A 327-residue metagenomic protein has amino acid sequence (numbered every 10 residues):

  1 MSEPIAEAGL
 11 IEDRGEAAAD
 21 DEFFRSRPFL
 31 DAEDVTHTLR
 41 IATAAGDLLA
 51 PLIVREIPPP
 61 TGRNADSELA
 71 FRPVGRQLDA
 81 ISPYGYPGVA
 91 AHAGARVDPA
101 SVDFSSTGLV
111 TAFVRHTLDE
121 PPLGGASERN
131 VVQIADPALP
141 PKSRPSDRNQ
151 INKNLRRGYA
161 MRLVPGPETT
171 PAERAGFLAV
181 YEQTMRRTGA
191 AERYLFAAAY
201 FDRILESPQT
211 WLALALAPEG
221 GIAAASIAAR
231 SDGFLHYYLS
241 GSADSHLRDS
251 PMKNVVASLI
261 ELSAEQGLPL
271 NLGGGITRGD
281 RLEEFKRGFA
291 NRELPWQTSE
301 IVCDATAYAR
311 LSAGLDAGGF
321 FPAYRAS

Functional and structural regions predicted by a protein language model:
S2-P60, H116-A135, L139-R248: A conserved beta-strand-loop-helix scaffold within acyl/acetyltransferase catalytic domains
P4, V54-P59, L123-P141, N271-S327: Active-site/acyl-donor-binding loops of N-acyltransferases
D34-T36, T107-L109, T210, E265-L268: Short, high-confidence coil segments that cap the C-terminus of an alpha-helix and link into the following beta-strand
P60-R63, R72-P83, R230-Y237: A conserved beta-turn-beta hairpin within the catalytic core of GNAT-like acetyltransferases that forms part
Y84-G94, S245: The substrate-binding groove and active-site-proximal loops of carbohydrate-active enzymes, especially glycoside
G94-R96, E168-P171, I276-G279: Acidic-and-aromatic substrate-binding clefts and catalytic sites of carbohydrate-active enzymes
G94-V132: Non-catalytic accessory segments adjacent to catalytic cores
Y200-F201, E206-R310: Aromatic (often tryptophan-rich) hydrophobic motifs at membrane interfaces
